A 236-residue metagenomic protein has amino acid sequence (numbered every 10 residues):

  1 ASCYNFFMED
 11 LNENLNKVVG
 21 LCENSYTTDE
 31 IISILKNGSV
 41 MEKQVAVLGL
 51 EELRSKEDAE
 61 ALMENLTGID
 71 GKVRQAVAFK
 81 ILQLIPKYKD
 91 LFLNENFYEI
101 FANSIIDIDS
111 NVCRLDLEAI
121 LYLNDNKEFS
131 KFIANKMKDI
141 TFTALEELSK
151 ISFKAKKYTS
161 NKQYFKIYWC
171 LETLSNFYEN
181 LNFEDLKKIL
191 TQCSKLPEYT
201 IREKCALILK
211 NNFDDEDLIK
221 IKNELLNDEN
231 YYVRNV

Functional and structural regions predicted by a protein language model:
M8-S55: N-terminal alpha-helical scaffold/docking segments in eukaryotic complex subunits
N12-N16, D29, Q44-V45, E60 (+6 more regions): Alpha-solenoid HEAT/ARM repeat scaffold
V19-G20, E51, L82-P86, L121 (+2 more regions): Structural signature of alpha-helical solenoid repeat scaffolds
C22-I34, S55-T67, K87-S104, N126-K157 (+2 more regions): Amphipathic alpha-helical scaffolding segments comprising HEAT/armadillo-like alpha-solenoid repeats
V40-M41, K56, G71-Q75, I106 (+8 more regions): Alpha-helix N-cap/helix-start positions at coil->helix boundaries
M41-E52, Q75-Q83, E118: Non-membrane alpha-helical segments in proteins
K156-E179, I189-T191: Alpha-helical adaptor scaffolds
